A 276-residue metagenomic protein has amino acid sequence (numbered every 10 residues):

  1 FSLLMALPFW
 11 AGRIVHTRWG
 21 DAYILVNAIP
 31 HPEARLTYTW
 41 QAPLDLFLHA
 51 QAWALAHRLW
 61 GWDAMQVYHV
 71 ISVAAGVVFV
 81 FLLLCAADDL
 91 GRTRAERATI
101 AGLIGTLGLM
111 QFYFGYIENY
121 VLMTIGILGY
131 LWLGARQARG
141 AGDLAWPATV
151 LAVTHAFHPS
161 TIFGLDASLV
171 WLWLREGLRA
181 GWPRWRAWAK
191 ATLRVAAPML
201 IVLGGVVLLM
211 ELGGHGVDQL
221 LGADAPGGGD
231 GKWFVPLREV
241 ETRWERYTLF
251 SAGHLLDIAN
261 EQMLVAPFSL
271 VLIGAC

Functional and structural regions predicted by a protein language model:
A6-F9, I14-H16, W171, W188-G274: Membrane-lumen/periplasm interface segments of specific transmembrane helices in polyprenyl phosphate-linked
G12-N27, L36-A52, W62-Q66: Extracytoplasmic catalytic/substrate-binding loops of multi-pass membrane glycan-assembly enzymes
V70-G91, G129: Transmembrane-helix motifs of polytopic, lipid-linked glycan transferases
L83-T106: Transmembrane-helix signature of polytopic, membrane-embedded enzymes that assemble or transfer cell-envelope glycans
G91, Y130-W146, T154, E176-R179: Membrane-interface transmembrane helices that cradle and orient dolichyl/undecaprenyl
F112-V121: Short acidic/glycine- and proline-prone juxtamembrane loop motifs at membrane-interface regions of multi-pass membrane
R136-R139, G164-G204: Perimembrane helix-loop-helix junctions
D143-P159, L165-L169: Membrane-interface alpha helices of multi-pass inner-membrane proteins
